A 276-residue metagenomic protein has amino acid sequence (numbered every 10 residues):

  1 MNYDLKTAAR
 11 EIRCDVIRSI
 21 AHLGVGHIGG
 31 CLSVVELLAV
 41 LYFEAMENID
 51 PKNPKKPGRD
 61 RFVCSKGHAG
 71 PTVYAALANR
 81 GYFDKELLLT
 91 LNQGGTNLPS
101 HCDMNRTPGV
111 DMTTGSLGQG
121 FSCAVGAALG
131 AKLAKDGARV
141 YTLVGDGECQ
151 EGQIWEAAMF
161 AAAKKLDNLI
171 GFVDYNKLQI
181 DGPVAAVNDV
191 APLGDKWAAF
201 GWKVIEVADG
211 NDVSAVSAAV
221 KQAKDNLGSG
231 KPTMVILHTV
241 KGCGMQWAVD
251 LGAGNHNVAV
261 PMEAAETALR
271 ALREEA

Functional and structural regions predicted by a protein language model:
M1-L5: Non-catalytic, mobile gating and regulatory segments of ester bond hydrolases
A8-V25, D174-N176: N-terminal capping segment at the start of a domain
V16-S19, C31-A163: Cofactor-binding active-site loop characterized by glycine-rich and histidine/acidic residues
G24-L32: Structural motif
H68-A69, V73, N176-K177, H238-G242: Glycine-rich beta-alpha junction loops
G109, T113-S116, F121-L227: Thiamine diphosphate
V213, S217-A276: Glycine/aspartate-rich loop-and-adjacent alpha/beta segment that forms the canonical ThDP
